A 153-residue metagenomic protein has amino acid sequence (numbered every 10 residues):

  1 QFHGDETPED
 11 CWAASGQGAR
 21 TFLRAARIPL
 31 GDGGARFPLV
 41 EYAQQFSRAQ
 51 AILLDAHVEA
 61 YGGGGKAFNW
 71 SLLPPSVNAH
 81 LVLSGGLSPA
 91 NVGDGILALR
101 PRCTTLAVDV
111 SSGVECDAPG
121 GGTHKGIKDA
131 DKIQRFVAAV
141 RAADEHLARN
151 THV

Functional and structural regions predicted by a protein language model:
Q1-N91: Conserved anion-binding
F2-T7, H57-V58, P101-I133: Glycine-rich phosphate-binding active-site loops on the catalytic face of alpha/beta enzymes
Q45-F46, L99-R102: Alpha-helix termination/capping residues and helix-transition junctions
L54, S111-S112, T151-V153: A generic structural motif
P89-R100: A short, acidic, amphipathic alpha-helical segment used as a generic capping/interface helix at domain edges
D94, K132-R135, A139: Alpha-helical elements of Rossmann-like donor-binding domains used by nucleotide-donor carbohydrate transfer enzymes
A98, A139-A142: Residues within well-ordered alpha-helical secondary structure of globular protein domains
R141-V153: Binuclear metal-ion centers of metallo-dependent hydrolases, dominated by the metallo-beta-lactamase
